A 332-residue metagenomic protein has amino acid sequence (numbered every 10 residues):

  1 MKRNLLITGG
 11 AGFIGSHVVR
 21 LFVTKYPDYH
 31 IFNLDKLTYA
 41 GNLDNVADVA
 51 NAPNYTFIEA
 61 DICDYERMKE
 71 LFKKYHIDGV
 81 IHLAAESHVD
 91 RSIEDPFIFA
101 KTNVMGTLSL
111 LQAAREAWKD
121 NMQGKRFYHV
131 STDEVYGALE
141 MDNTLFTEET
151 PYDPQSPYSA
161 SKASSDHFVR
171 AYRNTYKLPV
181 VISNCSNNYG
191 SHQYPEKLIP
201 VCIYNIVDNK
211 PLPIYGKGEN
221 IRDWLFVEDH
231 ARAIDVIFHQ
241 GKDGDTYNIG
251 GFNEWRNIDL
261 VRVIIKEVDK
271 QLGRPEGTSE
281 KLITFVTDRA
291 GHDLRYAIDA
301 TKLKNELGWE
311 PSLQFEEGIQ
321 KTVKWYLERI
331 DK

Functional and structural regions predicted by a protein language model:
M1-N188, E228, F238, N257 (+2 more regions): N-terminal Rossmann-like NAD(P)+-binding domain of SDR-like oxidoreductases, especially those catalyzing
K2-L6, V18, A60, P200 (+1 more regions): C-terminal substrate-binding subdomain of Rossmann-fold SDR/epimerase-dehydratase oxidoreductases
G9, S159-A160, Q193, W224 (+1 more regions): Residue-level marker of alpha-helix boundaries and capping positions
P27, P53, P151, P179 (+5 more regions): Proline-rich intrinsically disordered, low-complexity coils
T38, Y194, L198, R256: Short acidic-hydrophobic sequence patches enriched in Asp/Glu that either
N42, N51, D142, S191-P195 (+4 more regions): Residue-level signature of the cytosolic catalytic core of signaling kinases
V49, D142, P195-I203, I264: A glycine/serine/threonine-rich, flexible loop-to-helix segment that serves as the NAD(P) cofactor-binding "lid"
